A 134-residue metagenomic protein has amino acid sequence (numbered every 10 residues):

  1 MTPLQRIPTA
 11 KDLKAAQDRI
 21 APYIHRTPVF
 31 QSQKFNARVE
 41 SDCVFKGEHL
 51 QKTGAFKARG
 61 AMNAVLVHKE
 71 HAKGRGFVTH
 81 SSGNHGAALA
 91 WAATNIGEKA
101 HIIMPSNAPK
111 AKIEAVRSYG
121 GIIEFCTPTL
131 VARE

Functional and structural regions predicted by a protein language model:
M1-E134: PLP-dependent amino-acid enzyme catalytic core
